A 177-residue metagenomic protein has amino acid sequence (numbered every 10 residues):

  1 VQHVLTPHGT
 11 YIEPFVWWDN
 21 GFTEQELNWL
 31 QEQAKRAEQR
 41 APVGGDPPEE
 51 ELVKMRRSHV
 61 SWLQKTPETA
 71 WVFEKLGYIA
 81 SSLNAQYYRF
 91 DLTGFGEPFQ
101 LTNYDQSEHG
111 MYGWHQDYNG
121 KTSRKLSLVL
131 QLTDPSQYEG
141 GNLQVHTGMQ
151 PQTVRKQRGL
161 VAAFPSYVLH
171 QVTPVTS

Functional and structural regions predicted by a protein language model:
V1-V161, Y167-S177: Fe(II)/2-oxoglutarate oxygenase catalytic core
